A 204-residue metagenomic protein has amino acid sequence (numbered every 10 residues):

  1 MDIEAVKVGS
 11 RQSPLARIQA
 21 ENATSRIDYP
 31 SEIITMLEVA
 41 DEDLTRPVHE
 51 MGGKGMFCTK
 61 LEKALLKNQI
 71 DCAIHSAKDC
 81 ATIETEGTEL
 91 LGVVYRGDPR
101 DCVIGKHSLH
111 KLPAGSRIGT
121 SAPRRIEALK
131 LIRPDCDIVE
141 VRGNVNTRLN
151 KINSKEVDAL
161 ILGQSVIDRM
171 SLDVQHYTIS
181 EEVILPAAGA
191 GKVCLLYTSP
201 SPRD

Functional and structural regions predicted by a protein language model:
M1-S76, T85: N-terminal hydrophobic or amphipathic helices and topogenic motifs
I33-T35, C136-N144: Short beta-strand-to-loop elements that line the ligand-binding cleft of bilobed periplasmic-binding protein-like
L61-E62, R148-L149, V157: Short, hydrophobic alpha-helical packing/hinge segments within bilobed ligand-binding/sensory domains
A77-E84, N153, A159-Q175: A ligand-binding cleft/hinge motif common to bilobed small-molecule-binding domains
A77-K78, E86-V139, V193: A conserved helix-loop-strand patch within extracytoplasmic ligand-binding domains of the periplasmic binding
I152, L195: Residue-level signal for inorganic ion chemistry
S171-V193: Anionic-ligand binding region
Y197-D204: Conserved small/polar residues in nucleotide/adenosyl-binding loops
